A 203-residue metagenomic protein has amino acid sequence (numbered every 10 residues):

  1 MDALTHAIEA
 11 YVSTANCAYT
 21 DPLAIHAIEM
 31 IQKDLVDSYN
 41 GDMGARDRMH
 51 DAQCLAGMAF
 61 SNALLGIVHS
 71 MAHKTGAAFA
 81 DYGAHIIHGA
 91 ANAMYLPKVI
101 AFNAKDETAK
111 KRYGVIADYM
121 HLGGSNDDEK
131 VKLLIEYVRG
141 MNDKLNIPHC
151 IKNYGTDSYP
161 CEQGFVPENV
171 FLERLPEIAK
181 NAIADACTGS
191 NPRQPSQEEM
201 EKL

Functional and structural regions predicted by a protein language model:
M1-A63: Carboxylate- and glycine-rich phosphate/diphosphate-binding segment that chelates Mg2+/Mn2+
A3, L23, A27, I67 (+2 more regions): Catalytic-loop motifs flanking and including active-site residues across diverse enzymes
N16-Y19, L23, G41, A63 (+6 more regions): Catalytic cores of large soluble enzymes that bind and process phosphate-bearing ligands
A24, R46-M49, Y113, V131 (+2 more regions): Hydrophobic packing residues in well-ordered alpha-helices of helical domains and bundles
C54-N92, D185-G189: Glycine-rich phosphate/pyrophosphate-binding beta-alpha loops
A78-V170: Gly/Pro-rich interdomain helix-loop hinge
F165-L203: Short, amphipathic C-terminal "tail helix"
